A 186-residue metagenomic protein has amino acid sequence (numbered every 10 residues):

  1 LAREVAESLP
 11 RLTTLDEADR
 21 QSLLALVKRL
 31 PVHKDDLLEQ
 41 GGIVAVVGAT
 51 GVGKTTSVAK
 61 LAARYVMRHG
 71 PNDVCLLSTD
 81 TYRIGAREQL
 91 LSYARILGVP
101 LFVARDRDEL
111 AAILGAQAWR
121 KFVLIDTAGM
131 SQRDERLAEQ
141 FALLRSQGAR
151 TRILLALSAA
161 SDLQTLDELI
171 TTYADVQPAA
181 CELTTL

Functional and structural regions predicted by a protein language model:
L1-V74, S78-Y82, S92-D106, G115: Primarily NTPase-proximal linker/entry elements flanking Walker-type ATP/GTP-binding cores
V47-G48, D126-A128: Glycine-rich beta-strand-to-loop/alpha-helix junction loops that act as flexible
M67, V123-L124: N-terminal loops that bind phosphate or other acidic moieties and the adjacent beta-alpha structural core
C75, R87-S92, I96, R105-A116 (+2 more regions): Conserved catalytic-core segment of NTP-binding enzymes
T79-T81, T127, T185: Generic detector of well-ordered alpha-helical packing
